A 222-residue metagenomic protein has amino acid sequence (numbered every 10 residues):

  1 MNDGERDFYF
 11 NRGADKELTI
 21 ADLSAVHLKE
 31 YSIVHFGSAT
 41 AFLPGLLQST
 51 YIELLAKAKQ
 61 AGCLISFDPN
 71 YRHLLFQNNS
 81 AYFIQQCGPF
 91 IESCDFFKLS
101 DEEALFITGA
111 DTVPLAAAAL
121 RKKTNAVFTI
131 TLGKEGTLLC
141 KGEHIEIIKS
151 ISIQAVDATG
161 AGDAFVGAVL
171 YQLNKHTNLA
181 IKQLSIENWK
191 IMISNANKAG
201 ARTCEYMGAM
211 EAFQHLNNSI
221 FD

Functional and structural regions predicted by a protein language model:
E5-I145, T177-N178, A212, L216: Ribokinase/PfkB-type carbohydrate-kinase core domain
A56, Q60, V113-D222: Conserved phosphate-binding/catalytic region of the ribokinase-like
